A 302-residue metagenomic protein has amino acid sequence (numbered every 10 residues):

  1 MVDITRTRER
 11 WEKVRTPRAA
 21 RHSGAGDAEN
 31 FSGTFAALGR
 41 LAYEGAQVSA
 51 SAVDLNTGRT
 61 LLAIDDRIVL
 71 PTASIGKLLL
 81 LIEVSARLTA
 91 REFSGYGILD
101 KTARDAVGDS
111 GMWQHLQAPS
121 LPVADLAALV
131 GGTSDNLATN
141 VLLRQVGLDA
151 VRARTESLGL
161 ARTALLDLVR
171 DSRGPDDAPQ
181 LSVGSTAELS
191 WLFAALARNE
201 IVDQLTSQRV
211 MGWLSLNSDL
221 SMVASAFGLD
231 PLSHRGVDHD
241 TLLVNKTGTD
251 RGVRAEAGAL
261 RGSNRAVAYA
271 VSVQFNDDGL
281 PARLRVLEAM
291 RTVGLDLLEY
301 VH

Functional and structural regions predicted by a protein language model:
V2-A42, L61, L196-D230, V237-H302: Structured C-terminal helix/loop/strand segments within mature extracytoplasmic catalytic/sensor domains
E44-V69: Short, conserved catalytic-motif segment at the N-terminal edge
G45-V48, L143-R198: Mid-domain, small-residue-enriched loop/turn segments at the edges of structured enzyme/sensor domains
G58, P71-L99, Y269: Active-site SXXK
A63-P71, M112, L116, P175-A178 (+1 more regions): A short glycine/serine-rich beta->alpha loop
I82-A90, R144, W191-R198, E299: Short glycine/serine- and small hydrophobic-enriched flexible loop segments
A90-L116: Short, glycine/proline-biased beta-turn/loop segments that scaffold the active-site neighborhood
A106-N140, P179: Conserved catalytic neighborhood of penicillin-recognizing serine enzymes
